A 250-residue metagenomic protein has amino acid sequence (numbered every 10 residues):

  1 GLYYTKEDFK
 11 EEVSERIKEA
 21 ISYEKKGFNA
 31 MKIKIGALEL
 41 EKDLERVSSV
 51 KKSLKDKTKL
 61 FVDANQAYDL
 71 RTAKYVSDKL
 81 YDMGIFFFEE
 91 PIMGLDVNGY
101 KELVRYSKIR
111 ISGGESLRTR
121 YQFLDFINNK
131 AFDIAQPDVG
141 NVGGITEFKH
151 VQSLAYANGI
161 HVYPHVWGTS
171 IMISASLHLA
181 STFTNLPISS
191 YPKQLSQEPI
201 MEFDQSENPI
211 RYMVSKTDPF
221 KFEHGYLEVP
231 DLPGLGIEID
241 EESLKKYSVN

Functional and structural regions predicted by a protein language model:
G1-L60, N65-K74, D78-D82, E207-N250: N-terminal capping/lid subdomain adjacent to the active-site entrance of alpha/beta enzymes
G1-Y3, K32-G36, F61-N65, E89-P91 (+3 more regions): A cross-family glycoside hydrolase active-site/sugar-binding cleft signature
K10, S14, E41, G94 (+2 more regions): Conserved phosphate-coordination/catalytic loops
E19, V62-A64, G84-F88, V97 (+1 more regions): N-terminal, helix-rich and Lys/Arg-enriched segments in bacterial and organellar proteins
M31, D63, F88, F126 (+3 more regions): Conserved, mostly hydrophobic/aromatic
Y68, G94-L95: Catalytic P-loop NTPase motifs of RecA-like helicase/translocase cores
D78, G84, L95-S112, L117-Y226: Shared catalytic-loop signature of beta/alpha-barrel
